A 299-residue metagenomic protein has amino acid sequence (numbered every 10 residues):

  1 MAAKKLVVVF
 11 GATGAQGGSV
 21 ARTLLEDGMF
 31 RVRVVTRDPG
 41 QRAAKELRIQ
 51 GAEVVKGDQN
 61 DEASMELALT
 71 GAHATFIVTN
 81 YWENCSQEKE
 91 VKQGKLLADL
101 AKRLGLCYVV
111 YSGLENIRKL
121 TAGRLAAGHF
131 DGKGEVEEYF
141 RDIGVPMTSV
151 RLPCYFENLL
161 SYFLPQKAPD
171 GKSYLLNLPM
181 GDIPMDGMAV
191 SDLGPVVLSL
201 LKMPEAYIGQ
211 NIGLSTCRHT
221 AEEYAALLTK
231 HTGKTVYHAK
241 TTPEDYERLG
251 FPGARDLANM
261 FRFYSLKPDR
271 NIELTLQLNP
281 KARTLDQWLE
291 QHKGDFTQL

Functional and structural regions predicted by a protein language model:
A2-E46, N60-K92, D99-V110, L114-Y237 (+3 more regions): Oxidoreductase cofactor-interface core, primarily capturing Rossmann-like NAD(P)-dependent enzymes
G51-A52, M147: Short, conserved active-site loop motifs that form the nucleotide-linked donor/cofactor pocket
G57: Cofactor-binding loops of NAD(P)H-dependent oxidoreductases, dominated by short-chain dehydrogenase/reductases
L96-L97, V136, R141, P268-L278: Short, charged low-complexity linear motifs
K240-Q291, D295, L299: Mobile cap/lid helix-loop segments that border enzyme active or cofactor-binding sites and regulate substrate access
